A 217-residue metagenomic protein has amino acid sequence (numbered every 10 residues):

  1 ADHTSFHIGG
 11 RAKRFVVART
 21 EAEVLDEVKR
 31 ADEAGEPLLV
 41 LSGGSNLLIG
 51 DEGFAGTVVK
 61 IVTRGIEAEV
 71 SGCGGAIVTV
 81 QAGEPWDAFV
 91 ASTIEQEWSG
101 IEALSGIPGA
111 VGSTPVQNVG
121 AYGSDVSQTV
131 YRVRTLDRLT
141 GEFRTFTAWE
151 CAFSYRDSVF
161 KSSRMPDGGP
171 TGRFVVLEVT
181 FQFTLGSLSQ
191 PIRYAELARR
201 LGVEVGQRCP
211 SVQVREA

Functional and structural regions predicted by a protein language model:
D2-I8, F143-A217: Phosphate/pyrophosphate- and phosphate-bearing ligand-binding catalytic cores of soluble enzymes
D2-L139: Anion-binding (especially nucleotide phosphate/pyrophosphate-binding) glycine-rich loop and adjoining beta-alpha core
